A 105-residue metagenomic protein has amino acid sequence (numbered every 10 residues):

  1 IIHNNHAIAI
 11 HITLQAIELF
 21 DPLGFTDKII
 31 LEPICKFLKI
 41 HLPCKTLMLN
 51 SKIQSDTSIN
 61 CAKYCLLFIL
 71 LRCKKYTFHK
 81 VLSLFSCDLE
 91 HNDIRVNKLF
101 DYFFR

Functional and structural regions predicted by a protein language model:
I1-Y76: Cysteine protease-like catalytic core of ubiquitin/ubiquitin-like
L71-R105: Contiguous terminal or domain-adjacent regions that often encompass a lipid-handling module or interaction segment
